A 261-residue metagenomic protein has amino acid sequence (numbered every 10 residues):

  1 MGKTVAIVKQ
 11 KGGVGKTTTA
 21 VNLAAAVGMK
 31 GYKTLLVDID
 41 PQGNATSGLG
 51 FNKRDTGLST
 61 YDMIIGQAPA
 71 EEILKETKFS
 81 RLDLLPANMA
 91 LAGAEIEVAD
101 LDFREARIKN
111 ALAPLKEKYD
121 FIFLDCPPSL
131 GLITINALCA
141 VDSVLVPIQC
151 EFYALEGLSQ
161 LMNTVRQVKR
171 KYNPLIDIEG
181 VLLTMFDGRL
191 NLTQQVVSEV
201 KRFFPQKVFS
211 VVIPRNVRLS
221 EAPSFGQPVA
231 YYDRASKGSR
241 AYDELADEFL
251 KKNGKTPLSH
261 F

Functional and structural regions predicted by a protein language model:
M1-F261: P-loop NTP-binding core
